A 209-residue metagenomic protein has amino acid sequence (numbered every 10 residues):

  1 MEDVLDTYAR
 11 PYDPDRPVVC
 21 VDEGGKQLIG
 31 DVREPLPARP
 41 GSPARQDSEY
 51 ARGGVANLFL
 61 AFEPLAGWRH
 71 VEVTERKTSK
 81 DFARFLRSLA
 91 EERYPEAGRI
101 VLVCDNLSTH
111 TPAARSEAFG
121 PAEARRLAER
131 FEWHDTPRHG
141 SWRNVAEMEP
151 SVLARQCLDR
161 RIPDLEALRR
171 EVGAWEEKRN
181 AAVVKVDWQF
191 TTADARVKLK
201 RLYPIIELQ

Functional and structural regions predicted by a protein language model:
M1-R87, L199: Extended, low-complexity cationic-aromatic segments
V32, A167-Q209: C-terminal domain-tail junction helix/linker
R69, A146-L165, K178-V183: Active-site proximal helix-loop segment of RNase H-like, two-metal nucleases, encompassing DDE(D)
K80-V101: Short, basic/hydrophobic alpha-helical segments
A97-T111, T136: Acidic/histidine-rich, metal-coordinating catalytic segments
D105-N106, W133-R155, E166: RNase H-like two-metal-ion nuclease catalytic core shared by retroviral integrases and related mobile-element nucleases
A122-R130: Short, conserved catalytic or adaptor-binding loops enriched in Gly and charged residues
